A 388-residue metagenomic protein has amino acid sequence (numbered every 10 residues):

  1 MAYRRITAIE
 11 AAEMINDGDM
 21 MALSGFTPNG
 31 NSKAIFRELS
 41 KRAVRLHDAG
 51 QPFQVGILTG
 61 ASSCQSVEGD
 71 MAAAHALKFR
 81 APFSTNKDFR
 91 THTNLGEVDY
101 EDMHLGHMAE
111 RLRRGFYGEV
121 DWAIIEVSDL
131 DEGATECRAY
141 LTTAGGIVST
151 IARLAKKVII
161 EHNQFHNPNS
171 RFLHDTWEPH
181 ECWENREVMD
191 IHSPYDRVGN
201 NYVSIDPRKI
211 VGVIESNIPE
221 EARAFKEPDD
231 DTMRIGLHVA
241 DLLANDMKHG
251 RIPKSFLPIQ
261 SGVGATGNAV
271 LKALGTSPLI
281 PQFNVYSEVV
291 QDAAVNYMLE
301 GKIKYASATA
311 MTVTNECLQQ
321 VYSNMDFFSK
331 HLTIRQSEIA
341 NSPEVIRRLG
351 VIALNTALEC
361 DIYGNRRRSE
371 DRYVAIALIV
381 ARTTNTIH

Functional and structural regions predicted by a protein language model:
M1-H388: Conserved alpha/beta enzyme-core scaffold
